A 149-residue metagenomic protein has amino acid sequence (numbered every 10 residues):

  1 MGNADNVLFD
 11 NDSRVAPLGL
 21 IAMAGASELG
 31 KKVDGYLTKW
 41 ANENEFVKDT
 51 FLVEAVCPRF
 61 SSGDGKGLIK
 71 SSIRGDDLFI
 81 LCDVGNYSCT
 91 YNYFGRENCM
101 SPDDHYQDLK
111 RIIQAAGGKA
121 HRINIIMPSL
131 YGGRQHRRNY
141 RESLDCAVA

Functional and structural regions predicted by a protein language model:
M1-A149: PRPP-associated nucleotide enzymes
